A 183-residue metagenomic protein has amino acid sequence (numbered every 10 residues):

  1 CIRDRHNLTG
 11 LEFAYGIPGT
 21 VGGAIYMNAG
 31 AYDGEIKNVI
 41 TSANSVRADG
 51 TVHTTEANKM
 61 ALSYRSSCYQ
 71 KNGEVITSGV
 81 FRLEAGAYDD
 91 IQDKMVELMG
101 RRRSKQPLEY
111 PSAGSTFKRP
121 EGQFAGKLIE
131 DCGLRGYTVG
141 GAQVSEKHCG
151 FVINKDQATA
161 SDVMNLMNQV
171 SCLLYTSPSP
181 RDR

Functional and structural regions predicted by a protein language model:
C1-D4, Y175-D182: Conserved small/polar residues in nucleotide/adenosyl-binding loops
R3, V21, I25, A29 (+3 more regions): Short, well-ordered alpha-helical segments in soluble proteins
R3-L8, E35-T54: N-terminal glycine-rich flavin-associated loop
R3-V21: Anion-binding (especially nucleotide phosphate/pyrophosphate-binding) glycine-rich loop and adjoining beta-alpha core
G16-I25, Y32, T116, V152: Gly/Ser/Thr-rich beta-alpha loop segments that engage phosphate groups in nucleotides
A24-A31, N38-T41, T54-S66: Active-site glycine-rich loop that binds ribose-phosphate moieties when present
D33-G34, P107: Short Gly/Pro-enriched turn/cap motifs at secondary-structure boundaries
V46-N165, C172-L173, S177: Phosphate/pyrophosphate- and phosphate-bearing ligand-binding catalytic cores of soluble enzymes
